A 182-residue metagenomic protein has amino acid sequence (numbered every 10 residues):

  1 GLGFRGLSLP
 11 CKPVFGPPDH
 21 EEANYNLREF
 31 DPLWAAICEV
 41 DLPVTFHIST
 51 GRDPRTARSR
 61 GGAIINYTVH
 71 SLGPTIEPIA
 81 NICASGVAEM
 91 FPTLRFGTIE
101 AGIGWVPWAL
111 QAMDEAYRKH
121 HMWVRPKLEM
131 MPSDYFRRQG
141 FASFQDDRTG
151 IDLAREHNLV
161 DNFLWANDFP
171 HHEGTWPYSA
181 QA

Functional and structural regions predicted by a protein language model:
G1-F163: Catalytic pocket-lining loop regions of alpha/beta-barrel enzymes, especially the amidohydrolase/enolase/GH5 lineages
D161-A182: His/Asp/Glu-enriched, well-ordered alpha-helical/loop segment that forms or immediately abuts the divalent-metal
